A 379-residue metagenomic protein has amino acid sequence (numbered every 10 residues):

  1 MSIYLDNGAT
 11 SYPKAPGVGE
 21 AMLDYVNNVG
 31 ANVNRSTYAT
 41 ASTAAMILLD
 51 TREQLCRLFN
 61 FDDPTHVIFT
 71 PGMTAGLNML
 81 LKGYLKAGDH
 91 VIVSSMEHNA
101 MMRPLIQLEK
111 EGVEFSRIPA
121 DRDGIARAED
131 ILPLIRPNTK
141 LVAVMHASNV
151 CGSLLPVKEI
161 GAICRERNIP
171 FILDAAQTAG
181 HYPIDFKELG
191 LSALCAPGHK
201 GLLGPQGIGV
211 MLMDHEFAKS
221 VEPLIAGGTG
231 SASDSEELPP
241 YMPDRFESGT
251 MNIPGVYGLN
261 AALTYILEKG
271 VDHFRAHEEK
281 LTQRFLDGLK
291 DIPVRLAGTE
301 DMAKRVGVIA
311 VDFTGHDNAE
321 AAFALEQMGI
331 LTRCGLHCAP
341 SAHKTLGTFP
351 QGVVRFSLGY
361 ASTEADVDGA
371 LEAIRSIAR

Functional and structural regions predicted by a protein language model:
M1-R379: Pyridoxal 5′-phosphate
